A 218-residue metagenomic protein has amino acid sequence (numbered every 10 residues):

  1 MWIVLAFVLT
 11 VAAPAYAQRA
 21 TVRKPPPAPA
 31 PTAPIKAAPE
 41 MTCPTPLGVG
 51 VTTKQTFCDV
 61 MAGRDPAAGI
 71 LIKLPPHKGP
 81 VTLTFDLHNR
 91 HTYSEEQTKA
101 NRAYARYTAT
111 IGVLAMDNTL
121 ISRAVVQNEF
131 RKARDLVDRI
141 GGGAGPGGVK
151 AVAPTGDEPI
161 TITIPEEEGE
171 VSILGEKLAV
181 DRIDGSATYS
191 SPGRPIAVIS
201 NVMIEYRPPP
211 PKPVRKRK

Functional and structural regions predicted by a protein language model:
W2-A12: Bacterial N-terminal signal peptides
L9, Y16-M41, P210-K218: Compositionally biased, proline/threonine/alanine/serine-rich low-complexity intrinsically disordered stretches
G48-M61, I121-E168, V180-R182: Extended, solvent-exposed segments with strong compositional bias
Q55-P75, P80: Non-catalytic, beta-strand-enriched accessory regions in extracellular/secretory proteins and membrane protein
H77-F85, T161-D181: Noncatalytic modules at the cell exterior or secretory-pathway interfaces, chiefly beta-strand-rich lectin/adhesion
T84-R102: Short amphipathic, basic-aromatic surface patches that mediate peripheral association with negatively charged
E96-A109, S191-P192: Short coil-to-beta strand junction motifs in C2/discoidin
K177-K218: Surface-exposed edge beta-strand/loop patches
